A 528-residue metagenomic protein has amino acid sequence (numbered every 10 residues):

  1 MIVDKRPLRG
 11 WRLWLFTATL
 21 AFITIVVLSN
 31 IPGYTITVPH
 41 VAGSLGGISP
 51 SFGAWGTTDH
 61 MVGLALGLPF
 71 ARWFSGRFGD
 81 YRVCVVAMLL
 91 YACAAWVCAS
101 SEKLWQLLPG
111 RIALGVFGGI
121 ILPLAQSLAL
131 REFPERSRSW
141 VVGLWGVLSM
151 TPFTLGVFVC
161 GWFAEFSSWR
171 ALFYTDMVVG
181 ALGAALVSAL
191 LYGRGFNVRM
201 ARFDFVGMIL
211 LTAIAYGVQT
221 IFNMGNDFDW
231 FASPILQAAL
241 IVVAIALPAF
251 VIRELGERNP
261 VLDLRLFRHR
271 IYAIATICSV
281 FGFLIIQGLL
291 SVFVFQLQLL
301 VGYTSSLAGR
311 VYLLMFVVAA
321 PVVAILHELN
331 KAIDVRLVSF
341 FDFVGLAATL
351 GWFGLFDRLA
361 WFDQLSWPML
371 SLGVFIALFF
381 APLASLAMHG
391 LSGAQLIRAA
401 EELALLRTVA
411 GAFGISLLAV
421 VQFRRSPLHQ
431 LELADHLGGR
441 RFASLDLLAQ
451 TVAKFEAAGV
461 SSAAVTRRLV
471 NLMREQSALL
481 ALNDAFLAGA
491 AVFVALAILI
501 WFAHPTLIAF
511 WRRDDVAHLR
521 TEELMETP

Functional and structural regions predicted by a protein language model:
M1-R9: Short, Lys/Arg-rich, polar N-terminal cytosolic tail immediately upstream of the first transmembrane signal-anchor
L13-N30, Y34-P39, P50, A54-D59 (+7 more regions): 12-transmembrane solute porter fold
T24, M88, A92-A95, G110-R111 (+7 more regions): A generic transmembrane-helix signature of 12-TM secondary carrier transporters
V27, T57-H60, L64, Y91 (+10 more regions): Structural signature of transmembrane alpha-helices in multi-pass secondary transporters
I36, L68-G207: Helix-loop-helix hairpins in multi-pass membrane proteins, especially solute transporters
H40-V41, L128, W162, L186 (+5 more regions): A residue-level signal for alpha-helical anchor/packing sites in multi-pass solute transporters
E165-C278, G282-I285, L480, F486-A488: Hydrophobic transmembrane-helix bundles of small-molecule transporters
R407-P505, F510-P528: Hydrophobic transmembrane architecture of multi-pass small-molecule transporters
